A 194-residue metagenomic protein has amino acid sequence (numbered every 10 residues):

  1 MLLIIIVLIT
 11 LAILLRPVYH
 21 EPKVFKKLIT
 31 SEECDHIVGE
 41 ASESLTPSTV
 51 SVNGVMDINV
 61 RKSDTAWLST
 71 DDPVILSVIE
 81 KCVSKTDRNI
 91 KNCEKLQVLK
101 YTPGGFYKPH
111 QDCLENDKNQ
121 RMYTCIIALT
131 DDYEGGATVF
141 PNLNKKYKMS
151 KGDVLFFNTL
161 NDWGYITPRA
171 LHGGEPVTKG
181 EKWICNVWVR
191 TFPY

Functional and structural regions predicted by a protein language model:
M1-Y194: Fe(II)/2-oxoglutarate oxygenase catalytic core
